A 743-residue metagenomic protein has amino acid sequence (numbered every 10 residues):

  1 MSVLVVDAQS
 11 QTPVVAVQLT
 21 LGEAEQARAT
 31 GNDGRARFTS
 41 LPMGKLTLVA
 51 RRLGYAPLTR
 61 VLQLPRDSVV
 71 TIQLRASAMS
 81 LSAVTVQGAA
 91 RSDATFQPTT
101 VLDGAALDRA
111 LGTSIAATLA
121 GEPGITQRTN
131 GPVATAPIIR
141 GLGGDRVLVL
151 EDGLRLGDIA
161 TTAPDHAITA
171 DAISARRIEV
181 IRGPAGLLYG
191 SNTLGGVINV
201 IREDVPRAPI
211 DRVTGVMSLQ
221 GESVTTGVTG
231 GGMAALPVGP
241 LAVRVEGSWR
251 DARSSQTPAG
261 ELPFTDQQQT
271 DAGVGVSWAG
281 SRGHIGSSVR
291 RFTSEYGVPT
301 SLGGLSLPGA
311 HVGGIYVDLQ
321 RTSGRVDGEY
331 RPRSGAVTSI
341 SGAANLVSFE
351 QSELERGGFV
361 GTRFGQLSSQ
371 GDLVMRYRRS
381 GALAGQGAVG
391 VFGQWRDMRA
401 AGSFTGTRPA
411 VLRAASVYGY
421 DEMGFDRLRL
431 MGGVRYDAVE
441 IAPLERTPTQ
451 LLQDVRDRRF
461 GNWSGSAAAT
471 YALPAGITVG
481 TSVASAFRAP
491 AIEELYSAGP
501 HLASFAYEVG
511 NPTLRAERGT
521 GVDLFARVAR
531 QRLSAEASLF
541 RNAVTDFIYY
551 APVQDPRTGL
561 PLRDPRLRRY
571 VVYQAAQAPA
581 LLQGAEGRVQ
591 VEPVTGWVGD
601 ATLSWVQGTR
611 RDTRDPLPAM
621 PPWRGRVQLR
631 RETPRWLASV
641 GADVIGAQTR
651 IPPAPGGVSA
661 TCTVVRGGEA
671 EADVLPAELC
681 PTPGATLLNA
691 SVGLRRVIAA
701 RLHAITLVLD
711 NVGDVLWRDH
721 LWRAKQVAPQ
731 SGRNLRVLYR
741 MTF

Functional and structural regions predicted by a protein language model:
V6, T20-G22, R51-L53, P65-R109 (+5 more regions): Short, acidic, small-residue-rich periplasmic hinge/interaction motif at the N-terminus of Gram-negative outer-membrane
L154-P184: Short acidic/polar hinge/loop motifs at secondary-structure boundaries that mediate gating or recognition
S174-R177, R182, L187-P258, T265-A272 (+1 more regions): Outer-membrane beta-barrel translocator/receptor signature
S223-D251, E261-G297, Y316-S334, M375 (+5 more regions): Transmembrane beta-barrel wall of Gram-negative outer-membrane proteins
P258-A259, P263-Q267, G283-I340, L346-Q370 (+2 more regions): Flexible loop and strand-edge segments within Gram-negative outer membrane beta-barrel domains
T270, S277-S281, V317, R331 (+5 more regions): Conserved C-terminal beta-signal and adjacent last beta-strands/turns of outer-membrane beta-barrel proteins
G275, V360-R376, A414-V417, V509-R515 (+4 more regions): Outer membrane beta-barrel strand-and-loop segments of large Gram-negative receptors, especially TonB-dependent
D426-L430, F540-V544, L562-A654: Gram-negative outer-membrane beta-barrel transporters
